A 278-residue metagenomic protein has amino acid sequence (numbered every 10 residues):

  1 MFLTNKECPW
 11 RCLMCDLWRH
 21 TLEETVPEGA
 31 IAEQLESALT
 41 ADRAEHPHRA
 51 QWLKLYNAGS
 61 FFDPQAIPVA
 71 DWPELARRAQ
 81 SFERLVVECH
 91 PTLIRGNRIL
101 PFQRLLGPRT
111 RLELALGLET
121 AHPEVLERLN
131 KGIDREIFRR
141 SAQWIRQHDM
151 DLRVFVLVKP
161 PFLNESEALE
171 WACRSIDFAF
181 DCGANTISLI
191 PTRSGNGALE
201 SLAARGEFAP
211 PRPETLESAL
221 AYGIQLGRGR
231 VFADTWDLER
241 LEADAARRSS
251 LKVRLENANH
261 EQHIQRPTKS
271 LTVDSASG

Functional and structural regions predicted by a protein language model:
L3-H20: Local cysteine-cluster metal-coordination motifs and their immediate loop/turn environment, predominantly Fe-S cluster
W18-A38, D42-I67, A79-R95, R111-F138 (+1 more regions): Core AdoMet radical
A41-P47, E74-Q80, L100-R111, Q143-D149 (+1 more regions): Acidic (Asp/Glu)-rich catalytic clusters
G59-F61, P91-L93, T120-H122, V158-F162 (+2 more regions): Active-site-proximal loop/turn and secondary-structure-junction residues that shape catalytic pockets, frequently
Q65-P73, R95-L106, S166: Distinct, well-ordered alpha-helical segments
V86, P123-K131, V158-S166, R205-E207: Surface-exposed cleft-lining segments at the edges of enzyme active sites
E136-A198, E217-T235: Conserved C-terminal portion of the radical SAM core fold that forms the substrate/S-adenosylmethionine-binding
F180, T186, T192-G278: Auxiliary Fe-S-binding modules of radical SAM enzymes
